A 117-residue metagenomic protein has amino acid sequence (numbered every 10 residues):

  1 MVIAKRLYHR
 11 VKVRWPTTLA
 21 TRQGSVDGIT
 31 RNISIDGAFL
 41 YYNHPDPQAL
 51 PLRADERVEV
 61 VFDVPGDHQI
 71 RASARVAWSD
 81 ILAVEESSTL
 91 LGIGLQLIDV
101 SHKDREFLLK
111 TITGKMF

Functional and structural regions predicted by a protein language model:
M1-D46, L109-F117: N-terminal helix initiation/capping motif
V13, V26, V58, I70-A72 (+1 more regions): Hydrophobic core residues within well-ordered beta-strands of beta-rich domains
V13, V84-F117: C-terminal output/interaction extensions
W15-A20, P51-Q69: Short conserved beta-strand and strand-loop elements enriched in small hydrophobics with frequent Asp/Gly
R22-G24, I35-D36, S79-E85, H102: Short, conserved beta-turn/loop elements at beta-strand boundaries and strand-helix junctions
D27-T30, A72-S79: Short beta-strand-centered aromatic/proline hotspots
D46-Q48, L82-A83: Short beta-strands and strand-coil junctions in structured, solvent-facing domains, enriched
